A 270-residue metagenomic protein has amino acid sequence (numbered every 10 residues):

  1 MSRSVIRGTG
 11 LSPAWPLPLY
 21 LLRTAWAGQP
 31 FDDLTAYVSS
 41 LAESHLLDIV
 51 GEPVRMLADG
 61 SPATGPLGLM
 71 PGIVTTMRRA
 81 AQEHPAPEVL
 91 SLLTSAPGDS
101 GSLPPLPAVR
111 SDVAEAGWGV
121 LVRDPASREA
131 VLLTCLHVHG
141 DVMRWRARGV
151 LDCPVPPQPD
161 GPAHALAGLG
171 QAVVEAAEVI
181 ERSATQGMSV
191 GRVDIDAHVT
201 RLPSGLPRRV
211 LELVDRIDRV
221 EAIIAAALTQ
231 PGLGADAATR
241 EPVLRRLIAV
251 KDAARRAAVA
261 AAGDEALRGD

Functional and structural regions predicted by a protein language model:
M1-R7, G149-H164, G168, L211-E212 (+2 more regions): Generic ordered-secondary-structure signal
M1-V120: N-terminal intrinsically disordered, low-complexity regulatory tails that precede a folded domain
W26, P30-V38, D160-A165, A176 (+4 more regions): Alpha-helix initiation/capping motif
D32-D33, D48, D59, D99 (+11 more regions): Acidic-enriched, low-complexity/disordered segments with a strong bias for Aspartate over Glutamate
A42, M70, A86, R110 (+7 more regions): Serine/threonine-rich low-complexity intrinsically disordered regions
E43, D48, E52, E83 (+8 more regions): Glutamate identity and glutamate-enriched acidic tracts
M70-A177: Internal, hydrophobic cores of structured domains that mediate oligomerization or house catalytic pockets within large
A177-D270: Alpha-helical oligomerization segments
